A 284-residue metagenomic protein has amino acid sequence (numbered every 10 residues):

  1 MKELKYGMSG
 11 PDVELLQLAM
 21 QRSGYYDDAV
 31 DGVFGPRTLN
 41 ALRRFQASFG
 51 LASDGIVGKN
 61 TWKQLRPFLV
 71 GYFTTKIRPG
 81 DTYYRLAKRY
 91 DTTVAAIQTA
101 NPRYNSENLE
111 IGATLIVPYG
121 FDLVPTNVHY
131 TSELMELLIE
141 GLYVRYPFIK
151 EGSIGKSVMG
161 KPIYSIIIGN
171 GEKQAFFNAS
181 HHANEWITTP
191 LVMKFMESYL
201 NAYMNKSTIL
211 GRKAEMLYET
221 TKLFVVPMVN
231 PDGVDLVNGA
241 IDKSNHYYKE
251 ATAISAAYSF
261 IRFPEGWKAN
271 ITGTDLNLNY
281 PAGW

Functional and structural regions predicted by a protein language model:
M1-K2, L18-D31: Extracellular-facing binding/remodeling surfaces
E3, R85, A96, I116-M159: Short glycine- and acidic-rich boundary segments immediately preceding or forming the N-terminal edge of structured
K5, S9, A29-L39, D54-G58: A glycine-rich, coil/turn loop motif that links secondary-structure elements
M8-L18, D31-P36, P67-D91, Y119-D122: Primarily a LysM-type cell-wall glycan-binding module
L42, G160, S180, V225 (+1 more regions): Divalent metal-coordination and catalytic microenvironments
Y164-K173, S180: Short beta-strand-to-loop junctions in surface cap/lid or active-site-entrance loops
E172-K173, W186-W284: Active-site/substrate-binding loop(s) of hydrolase catalytic cores
